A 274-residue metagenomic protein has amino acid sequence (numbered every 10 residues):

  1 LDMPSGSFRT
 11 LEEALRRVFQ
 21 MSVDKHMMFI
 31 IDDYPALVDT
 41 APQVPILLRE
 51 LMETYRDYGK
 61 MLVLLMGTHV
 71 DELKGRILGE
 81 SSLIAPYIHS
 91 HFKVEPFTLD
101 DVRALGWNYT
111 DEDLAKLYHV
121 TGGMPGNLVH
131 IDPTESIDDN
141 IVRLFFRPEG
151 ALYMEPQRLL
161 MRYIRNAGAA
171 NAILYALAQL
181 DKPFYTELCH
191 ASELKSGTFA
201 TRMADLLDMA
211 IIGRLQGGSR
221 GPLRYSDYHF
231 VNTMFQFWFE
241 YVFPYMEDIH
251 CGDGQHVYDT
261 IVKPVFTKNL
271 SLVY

Functional and structural regions predicted by a protein language model:
D2-E12, L73, E247-Y258: Inter-domain helical "communication" segments and dimerization helices that couple sensory or membrane-embedded modules
D2-I31, A36-L37, L51-L62: Mid-core helix/loop region of P-loop NTP-binding domains shared across ATPases and GTPases
M28, A36-S81: Sensor-1/coupling segment of RecA-like P-loop NTPase cores
A36, T68-L73, T98-D100, P125 (+2 more regions): Conserved nucleotide-binding/hydrolysis micro-motifs of P-loop NTPases
S81-Y87: Short, conserved catalytic or adaptor-binding loops enriched in Gly and charged residues
I88-L114: Conserved small helical "lid"/interfacial subdomain of P-loop NTPases
R103, Y118, C189: The alpha-helix within a helix-turn-helix
N127, I131-P133, I137-Y274: Accessory nucleic acid-recognition modules appended to NTPase machines
